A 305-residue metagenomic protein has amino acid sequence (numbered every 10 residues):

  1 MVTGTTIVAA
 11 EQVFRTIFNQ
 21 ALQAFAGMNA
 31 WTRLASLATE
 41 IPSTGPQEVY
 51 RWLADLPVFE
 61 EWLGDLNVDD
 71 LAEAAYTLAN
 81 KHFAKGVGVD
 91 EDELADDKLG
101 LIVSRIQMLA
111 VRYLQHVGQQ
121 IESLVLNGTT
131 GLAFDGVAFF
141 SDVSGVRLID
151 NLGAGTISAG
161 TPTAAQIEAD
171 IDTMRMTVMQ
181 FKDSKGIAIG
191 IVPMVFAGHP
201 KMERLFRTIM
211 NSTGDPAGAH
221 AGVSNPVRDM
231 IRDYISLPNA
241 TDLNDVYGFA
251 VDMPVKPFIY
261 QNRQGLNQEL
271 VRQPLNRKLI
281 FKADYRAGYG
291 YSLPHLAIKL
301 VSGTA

Functional and structural regions predicted by a protein language model:
M1-M28: N-terminal alpha-helical "arm" segments
V2-G4, D142-D183, G190-V195, K201-A305: Sequence/fold signature of self-assembling virion shell proteins
Q23-F83: Assembly/oligomerization interface modules of large self-assembling protein complexes
S43, V49, E73, T77 (+4 more regions): Short, charged/polar micro-motifs that form catalytic or ligand-binding hotspots
Y76, K81, D92, L132 (+2 more regions): Flexible, active-site-adjacent loop/turn segments at secondary-structure boundaries
N80-A95, G153-G155, G190-P193: Glycine-rich, often proline-containing surface loops adjacent to acidic residues and nearby aromatics that form
A84-G86, I106-V111: Contiguous, well-ordered alpha-helical segments that form the cores/surfaces of helical PPI scaffolds
D92, D97-G100, S104, V111-T177: Alpha-helical scaffold segments that mediate packing/assembly in large oligomeric complexes
